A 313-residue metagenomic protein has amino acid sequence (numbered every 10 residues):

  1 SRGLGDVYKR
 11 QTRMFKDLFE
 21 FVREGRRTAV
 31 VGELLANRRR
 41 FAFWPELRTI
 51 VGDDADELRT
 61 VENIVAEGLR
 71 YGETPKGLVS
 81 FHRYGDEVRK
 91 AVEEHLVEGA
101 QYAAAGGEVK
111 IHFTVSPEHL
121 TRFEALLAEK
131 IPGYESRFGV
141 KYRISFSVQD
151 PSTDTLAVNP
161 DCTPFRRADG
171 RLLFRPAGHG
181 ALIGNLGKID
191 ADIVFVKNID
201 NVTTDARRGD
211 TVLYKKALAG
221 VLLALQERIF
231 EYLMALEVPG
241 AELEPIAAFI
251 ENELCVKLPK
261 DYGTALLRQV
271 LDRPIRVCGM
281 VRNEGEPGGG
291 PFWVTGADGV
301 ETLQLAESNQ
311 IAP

Functional and structural regions predicted by a protein language model:
G3-Y8: Short, small-residue-biased leader/transition segments that mark boundaries at the very start of proteins
R10-E46, D205-F230, D298-P313: Catalytic or ion-translocation cores adjacent to nucleophile or general acid/base/metal-coordination motifs in diverse
R40-R83, E87, C162-F174, L182 (+2 more regions): Active-site cores of enzymes that catalyze phosphoryl transfer or operate on phosphate-rich substrates
I50, V202-Y262: Long, charge-rich alpha-helical interaction segments
D54-R70, D86-A104, L127-E135, H179-G187: Structured alpha-helical segments in the cores of large, soluble enzyme domains
V115-R122, F146-P160: Short, conserved secondary-structure transition motifs
F165-L172, L254-I311: Flexible, glycine/threonine-enriched loop-and-boundary segments that flank and lead into catalytic domains of large
L172-R207, L218, I229-Y232: Structured mid-domain segments that build the active-site/substrate or prosthetic-cofactor binding neighborhood
